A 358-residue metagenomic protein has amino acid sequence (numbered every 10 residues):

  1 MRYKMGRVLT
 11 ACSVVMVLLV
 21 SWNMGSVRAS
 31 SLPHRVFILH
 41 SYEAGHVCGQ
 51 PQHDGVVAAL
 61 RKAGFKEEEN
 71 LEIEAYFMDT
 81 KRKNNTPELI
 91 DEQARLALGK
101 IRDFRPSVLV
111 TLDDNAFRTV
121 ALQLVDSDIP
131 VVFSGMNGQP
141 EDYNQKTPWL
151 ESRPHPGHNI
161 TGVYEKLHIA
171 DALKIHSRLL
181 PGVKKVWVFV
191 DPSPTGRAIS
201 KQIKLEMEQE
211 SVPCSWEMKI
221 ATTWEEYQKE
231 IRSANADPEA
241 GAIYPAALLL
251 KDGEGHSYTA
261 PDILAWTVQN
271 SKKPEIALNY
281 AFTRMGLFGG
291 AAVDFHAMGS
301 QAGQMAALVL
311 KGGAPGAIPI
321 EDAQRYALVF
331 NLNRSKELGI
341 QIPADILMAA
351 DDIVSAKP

Functional and structural regions predicted by a protein language model:
R2-C12, W22-P358: Short hydrophobic alpha-helices and adjacent helix-cap/hinge residues
